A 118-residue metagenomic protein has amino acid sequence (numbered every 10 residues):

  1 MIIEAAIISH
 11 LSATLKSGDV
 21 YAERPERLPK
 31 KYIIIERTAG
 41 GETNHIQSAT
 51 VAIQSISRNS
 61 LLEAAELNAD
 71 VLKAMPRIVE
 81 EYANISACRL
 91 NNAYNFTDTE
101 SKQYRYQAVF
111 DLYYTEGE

Functional and structural regions predicted by a protein language model:
M1-G18, R27, E36-E118: Charged, amphipathic alpha-helical segments and their flanking helix caps
E23-P25: Polyanion-binding surfaces on beta-sheet-dominated domains and ring/shell assemblies
K30-K31: Histone-fold modules and their flanking histone-like tails across chromatin and transcription assemblies
